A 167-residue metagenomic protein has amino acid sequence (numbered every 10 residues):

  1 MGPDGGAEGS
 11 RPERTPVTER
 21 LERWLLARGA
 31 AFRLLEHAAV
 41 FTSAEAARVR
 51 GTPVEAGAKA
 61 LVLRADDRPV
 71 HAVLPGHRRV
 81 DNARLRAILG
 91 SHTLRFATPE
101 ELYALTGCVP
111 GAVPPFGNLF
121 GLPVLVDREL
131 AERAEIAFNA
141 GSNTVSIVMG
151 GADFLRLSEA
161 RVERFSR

Functional and structural regions predicted by a protein language model:
M1-R167: Extended, low-hydrophobicity, polar/charged segments
